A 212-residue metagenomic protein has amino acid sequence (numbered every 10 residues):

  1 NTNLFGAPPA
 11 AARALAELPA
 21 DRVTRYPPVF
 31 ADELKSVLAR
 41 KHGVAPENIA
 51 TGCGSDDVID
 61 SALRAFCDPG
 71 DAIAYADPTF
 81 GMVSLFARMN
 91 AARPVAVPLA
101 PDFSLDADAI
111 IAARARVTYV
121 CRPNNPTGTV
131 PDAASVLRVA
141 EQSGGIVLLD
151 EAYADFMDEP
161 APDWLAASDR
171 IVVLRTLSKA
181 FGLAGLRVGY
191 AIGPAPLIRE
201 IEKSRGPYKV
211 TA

Functional and structural regions predicted by a protein language model:
N1-D57, S61: N-terminal small-domain helix-loop-helix segment of the aminotransferase-like
N1-L4, S55-D56, F80, R122-P126 (+2 more regions): Short glycine-rich anion-binding loops that position phosphate/pyrophosphate groups of nucleotides and phosphorylated
P8, R170-A212: PLP-dependent aminotransferase class I/II
V23, T79-F80, P98-F103, N124 (+3 more regions): Short, acidic/turn-prone active-site loops that include or flank metal/cofactor- and phosphate-binding residues
A45-I49, P69-A72, E151, D169-R170: Short acidic capping loops at alpha-helix termini that bridge into adjacent secondary structure
A65-V120: PLP-dependent aminotransferase-like
R88, S104-R114, P126-L183: Active-site pre-lysine segment of PLP-dependent enzymes
